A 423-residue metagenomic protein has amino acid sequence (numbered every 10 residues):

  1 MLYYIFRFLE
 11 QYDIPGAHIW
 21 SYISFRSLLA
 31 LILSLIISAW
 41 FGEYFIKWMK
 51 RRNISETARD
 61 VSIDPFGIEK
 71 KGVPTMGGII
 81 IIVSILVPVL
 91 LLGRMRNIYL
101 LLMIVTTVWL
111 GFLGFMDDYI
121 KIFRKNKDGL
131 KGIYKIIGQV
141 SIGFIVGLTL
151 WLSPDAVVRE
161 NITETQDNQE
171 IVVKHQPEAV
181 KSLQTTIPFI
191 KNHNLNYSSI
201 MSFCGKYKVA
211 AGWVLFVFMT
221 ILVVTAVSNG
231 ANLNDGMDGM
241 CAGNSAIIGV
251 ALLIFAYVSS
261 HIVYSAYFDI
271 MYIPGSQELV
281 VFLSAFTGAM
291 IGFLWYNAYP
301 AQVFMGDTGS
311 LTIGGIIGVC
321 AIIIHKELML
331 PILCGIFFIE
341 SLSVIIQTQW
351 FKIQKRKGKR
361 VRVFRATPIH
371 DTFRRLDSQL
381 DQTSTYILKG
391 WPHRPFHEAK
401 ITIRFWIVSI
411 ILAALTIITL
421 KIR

Functional and structural regions predicted by a protein language model:
L2-Y44, V83-F112, Q139, F144-T185 (+1 more regions): Alpha-helical transmembrane segments
H18, K121-K131: Membrane interface segments of multi-pass transport proteins and intramembrane proteases
E43-V61: Membrane-interface helix-loop junction between the first two transmembrane segments
R59-V73, K127-G138: Juxtamembrane helix-capping/reentrant segments at transmembrane boundaries
V61-K70, L102, K125, M201-V209 (+2 more regions): Short juxtamembrane and helix-loop transition motifs at transmembrane-helix boundaries in membrane proteins
I190-L222, S228, T402-F405: Individual transmembrane alpha-helix segments
